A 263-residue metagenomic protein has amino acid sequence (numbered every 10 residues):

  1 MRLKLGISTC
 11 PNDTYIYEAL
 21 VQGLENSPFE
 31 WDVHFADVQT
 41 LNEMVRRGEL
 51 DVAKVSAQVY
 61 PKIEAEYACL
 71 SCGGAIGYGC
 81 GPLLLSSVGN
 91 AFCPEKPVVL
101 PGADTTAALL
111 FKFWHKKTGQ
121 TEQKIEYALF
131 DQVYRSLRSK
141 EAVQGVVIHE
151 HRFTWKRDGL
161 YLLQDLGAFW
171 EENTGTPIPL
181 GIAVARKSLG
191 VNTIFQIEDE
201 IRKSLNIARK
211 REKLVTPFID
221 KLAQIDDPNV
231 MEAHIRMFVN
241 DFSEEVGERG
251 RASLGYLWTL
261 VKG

Functional and structural regions predicted by a protein language model:
R2-Q22, P82-V143, E150, A252-Y256: Bilobed "Venus flytrap"/periplasmic-binding protein-like clamshell domains and structurally analogous long
K4, E66-G74, P97: A structural signal for short loop-to-beta-strand junctions that line the ligand-binding cleft of periplasmic/secreted
P11-N12, D37-Q39, G48-P61, V146-F153: Beta->alpha turn/N-cap motifs
N26-T40: A short beta-strand-loop structural module common to alpha/beta enzyme folds
M44-R46, L137-R138, V261: Hydrophobic residues within well-ordered alpha-helices
C69-N90, W170-S188: Hydrophobic/proline-rich hinge and linker segments of small-molecule sensing/allosteric domains, predominantly
A128-I219: Pocket-lining segment of extracytoplasmic ligand-binding domains
G190-L260: Secondary-structure end/capping motifs
